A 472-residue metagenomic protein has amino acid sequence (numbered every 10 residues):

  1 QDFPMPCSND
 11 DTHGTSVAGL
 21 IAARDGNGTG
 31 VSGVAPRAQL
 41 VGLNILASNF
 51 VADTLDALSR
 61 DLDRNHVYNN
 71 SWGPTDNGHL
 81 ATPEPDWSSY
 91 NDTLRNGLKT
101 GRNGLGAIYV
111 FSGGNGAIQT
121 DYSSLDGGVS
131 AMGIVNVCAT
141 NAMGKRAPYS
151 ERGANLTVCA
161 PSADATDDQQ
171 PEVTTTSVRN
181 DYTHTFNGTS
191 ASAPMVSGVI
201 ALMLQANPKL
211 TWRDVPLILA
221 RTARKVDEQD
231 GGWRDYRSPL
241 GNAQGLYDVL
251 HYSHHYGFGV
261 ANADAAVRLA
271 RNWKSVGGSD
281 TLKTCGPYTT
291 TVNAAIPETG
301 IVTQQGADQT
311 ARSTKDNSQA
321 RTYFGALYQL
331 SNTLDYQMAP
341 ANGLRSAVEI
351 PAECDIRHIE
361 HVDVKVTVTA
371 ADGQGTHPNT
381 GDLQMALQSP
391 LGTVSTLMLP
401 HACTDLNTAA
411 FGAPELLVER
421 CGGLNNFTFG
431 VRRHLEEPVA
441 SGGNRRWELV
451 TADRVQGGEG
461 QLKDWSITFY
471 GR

Functional and structural regions predicted by a protein language model:
D2-S89, T93-K99, C138, N207 (+1 more regions): Subtilisin-like peptidase catalytic core
V17, Y68, G97, V137 (+8 more regions): Residue-level detector of buried hydrophobic side-chain packing in well-ordered secondary-structure elements
A18-L20, S32-G33, Q39-N44, H66-W72 (+6 more regions): Structural recognition of the beta-strand scaffold that forms the well-ordered cores of secreted hydrolase catalytic
D25-N27, L46-N49, G73-G78, N115-Q119 (+7 more regions): Solvent-exposed loop/turn segments at secondary-structure junctions within structured extracellular/periplasmic domains
G42, R60-W72, G106-A107, G133-N136 (+2 more regions): C-terminal subdomain of the subtilisin-like protease fold in secreted/lumenal serine endopeptidases
T82-I108, S124-G133: Catalytic-core regions built around general acid/base machinery
G128-Q205, K209: Extracellular S/T/G-rich loop segment that most often corresponds to the catalytic His/Ser-adjacent loop
K274-R472: Loop and turn regions of beta-sandwich accessory domains that flank beta-strands and are enriched in small/polar
